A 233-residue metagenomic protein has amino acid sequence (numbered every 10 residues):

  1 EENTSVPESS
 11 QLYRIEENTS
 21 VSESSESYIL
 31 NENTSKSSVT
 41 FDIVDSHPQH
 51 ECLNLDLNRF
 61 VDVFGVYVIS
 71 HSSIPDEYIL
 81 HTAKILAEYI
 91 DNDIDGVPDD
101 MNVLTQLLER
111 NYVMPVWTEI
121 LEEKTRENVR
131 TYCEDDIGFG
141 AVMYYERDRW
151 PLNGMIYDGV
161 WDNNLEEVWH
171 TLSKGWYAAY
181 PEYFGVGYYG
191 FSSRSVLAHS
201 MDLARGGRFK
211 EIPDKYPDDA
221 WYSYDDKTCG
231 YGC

Functional and structural regions predicted by a protein language model:
E1-E2, M114: Hydrophobic alpha-helical targeting segments used for export or membrane insertion
E2-Y28, N33-S35: Long, intrinsically disordered low-complexity tandem-repeat segments
S35-S38, E166: Elongated, non-catalytic scaffold/linker segments and compositionally distinctive motifs
S37-F60, F64-G65, G96: A domain-level signal for the mature, folded cores of soluble proteins
D56, V63-C229: Acidic/His-rich structured neighborhood in mature extracellular/periplasmic domains
